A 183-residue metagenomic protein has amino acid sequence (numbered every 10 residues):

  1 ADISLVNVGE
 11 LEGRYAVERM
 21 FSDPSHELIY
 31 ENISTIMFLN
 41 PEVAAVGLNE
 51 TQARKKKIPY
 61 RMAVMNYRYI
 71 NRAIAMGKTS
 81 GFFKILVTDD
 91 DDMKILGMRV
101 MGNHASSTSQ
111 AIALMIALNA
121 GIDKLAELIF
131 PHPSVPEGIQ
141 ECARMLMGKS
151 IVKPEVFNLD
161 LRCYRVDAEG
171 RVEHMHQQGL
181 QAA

Functional and structural regions predicted by a protein language model:
A1-E31, M93: Rossmann-like dinucleotide/flavin-binding elements
F21, F38-N49, R54-A183: Flexible, glycine-rich terminal cap/loop adjacent to redox cofactors in electron-transfer oxidoreductases
H26-E42: Flexible, acidic loop-helix segments that line cofactor/substrate-binding pockets
